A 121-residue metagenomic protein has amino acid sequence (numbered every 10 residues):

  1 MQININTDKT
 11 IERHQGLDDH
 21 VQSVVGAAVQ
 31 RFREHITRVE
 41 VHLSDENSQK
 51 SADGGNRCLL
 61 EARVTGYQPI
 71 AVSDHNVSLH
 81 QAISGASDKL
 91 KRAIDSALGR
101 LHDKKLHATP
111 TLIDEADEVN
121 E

Functional and structural regions predicted by a protein language model:
M1-E121: N-terminal, polar/charged subdomain of small-to-medium soluble alpha/beta proteins
